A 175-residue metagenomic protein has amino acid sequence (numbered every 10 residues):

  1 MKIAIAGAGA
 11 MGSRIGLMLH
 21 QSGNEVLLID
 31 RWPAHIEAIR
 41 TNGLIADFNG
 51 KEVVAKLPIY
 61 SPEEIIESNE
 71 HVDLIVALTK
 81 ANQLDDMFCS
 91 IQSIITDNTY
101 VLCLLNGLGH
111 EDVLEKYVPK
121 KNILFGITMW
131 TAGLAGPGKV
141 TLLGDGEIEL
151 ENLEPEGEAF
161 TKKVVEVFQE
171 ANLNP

Functional and structural regions predicted by a protein language model:
M1, D73, G146: Nucleotide donor/acceptor-binding cores
M1-N49: NAD(P)+-binding Rossmann beta1-loop-alpha1 motif at the extreme N-terminus of oxidoreductases
I5, I29, A77-L78, C103-L104 (+1 more regions): Active-site-adjacent beta-strand anchor residues
H20, E37-R40, Q92, E115 (+2 more regions): Class I S-adenosyl-L-methionine
D30, G50, E63, L105 (+3 more regions): Residues at the C-termini of beta-strands that transition into short coil/loop
H35-A38, E111-D112, E158: Short, charged/polar "capping" segments at the starts of alpha-helices and the immediately preceding loops
V53-K139: Rossmann-like NAD(P)(H) cofactor-binding subdomain of soluble oxidoreductases
I94, Y117-N122, P137-P175: Internal alpha-helical scaffold of NAD(P)-dependent oxidoreductase catalytic cores
